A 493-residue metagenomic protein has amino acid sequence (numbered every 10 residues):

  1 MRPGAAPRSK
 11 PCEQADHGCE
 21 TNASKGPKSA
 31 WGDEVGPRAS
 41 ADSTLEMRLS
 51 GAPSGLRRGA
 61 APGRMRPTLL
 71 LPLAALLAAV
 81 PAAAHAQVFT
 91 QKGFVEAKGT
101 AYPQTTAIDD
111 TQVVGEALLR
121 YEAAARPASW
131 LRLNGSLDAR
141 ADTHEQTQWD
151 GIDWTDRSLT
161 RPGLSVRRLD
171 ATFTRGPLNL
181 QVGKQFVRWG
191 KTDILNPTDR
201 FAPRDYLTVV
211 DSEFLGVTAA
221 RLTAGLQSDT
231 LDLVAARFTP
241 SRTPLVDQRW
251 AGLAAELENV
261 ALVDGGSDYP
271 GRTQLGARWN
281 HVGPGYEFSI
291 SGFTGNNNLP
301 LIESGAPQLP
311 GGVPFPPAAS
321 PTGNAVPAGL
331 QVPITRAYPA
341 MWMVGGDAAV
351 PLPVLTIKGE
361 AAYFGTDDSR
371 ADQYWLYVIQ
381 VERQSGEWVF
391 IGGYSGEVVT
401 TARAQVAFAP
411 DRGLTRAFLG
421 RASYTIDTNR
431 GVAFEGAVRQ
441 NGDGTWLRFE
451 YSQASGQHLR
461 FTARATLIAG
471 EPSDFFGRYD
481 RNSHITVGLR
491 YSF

Functional and structural regions predicted by a protein language model:
G93-V95, G135, V182, L222 (+10 more regions): Membrane-embedded beta-strand positions of outer-membrane beta-barrel proteins
F94-T105, T155, R167, A202-D205 (+5 more regions): Transmembrane beta-strand segments that form the barrel wall of outer-membrane beta-barrel proteins
T111-A117, P162-R167, T174, F214-T218 (+7 more regions): Residues that define the transmembrane beta-barrel architecture of outer-membrane proteins
L119-A125, R168-F173, A220-A224, A277-H281 (+7 more regions): Residues on the lipid-exposed face of transmembrane beta-strands in outer-membrane beta-barrel proteins
A124-A251, V282-P284, G470: Outer membrane beta-barrel
S129-L133, P177-L180, S228-L233, G285-F288 (+4 more regions): Repeated loop/turn-to-beta-strand initiation elements of outer-membrane beta-barrel proteins
A349-R439: Detector for outer-membrane/organellar transmembrane beta-barrel domains, recognizing the amphipathic beta-strand
H458-R460, A465-L467, Y479-F493: Outer-membrane beta-barrel "beta-signal"
